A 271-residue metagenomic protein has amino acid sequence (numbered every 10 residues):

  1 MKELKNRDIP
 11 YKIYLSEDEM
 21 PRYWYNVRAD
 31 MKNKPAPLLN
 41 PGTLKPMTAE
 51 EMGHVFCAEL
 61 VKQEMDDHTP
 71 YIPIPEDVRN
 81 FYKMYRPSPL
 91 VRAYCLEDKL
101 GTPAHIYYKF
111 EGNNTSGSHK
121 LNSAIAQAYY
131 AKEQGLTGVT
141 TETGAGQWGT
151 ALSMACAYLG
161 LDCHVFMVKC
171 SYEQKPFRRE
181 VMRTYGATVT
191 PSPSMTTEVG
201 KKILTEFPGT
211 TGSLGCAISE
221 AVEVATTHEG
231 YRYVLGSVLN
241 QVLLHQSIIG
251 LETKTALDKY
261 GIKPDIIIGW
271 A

Functional and structural regions predicted by a protein language model:
M1-A271: PLP-dependent amino-acid enzyme catalytic core
